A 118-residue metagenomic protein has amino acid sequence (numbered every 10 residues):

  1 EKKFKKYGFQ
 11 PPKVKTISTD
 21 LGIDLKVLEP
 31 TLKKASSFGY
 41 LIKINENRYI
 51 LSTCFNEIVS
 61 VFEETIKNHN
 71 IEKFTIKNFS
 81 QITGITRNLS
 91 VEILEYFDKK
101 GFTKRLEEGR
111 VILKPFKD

Functional and structural regions predicted by a protein language model:
E1-D118: C-terminal non-catalytic scaffold/interaction domains in large multidomain proteins
